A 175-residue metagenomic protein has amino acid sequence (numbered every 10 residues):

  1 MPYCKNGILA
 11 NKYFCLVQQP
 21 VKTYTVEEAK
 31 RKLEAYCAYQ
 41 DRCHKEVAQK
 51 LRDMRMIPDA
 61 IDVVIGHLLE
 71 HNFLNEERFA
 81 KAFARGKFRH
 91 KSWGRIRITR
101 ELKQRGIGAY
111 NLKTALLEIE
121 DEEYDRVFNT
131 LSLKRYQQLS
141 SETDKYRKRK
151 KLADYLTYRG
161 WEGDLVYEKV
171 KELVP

Functional and structural regions predicted by a protein language model:
Y3-P175: An alpha-helical, amphipathic repeat domain used for nucleic-acid recognition, typified by the mTERF helical solenoid
